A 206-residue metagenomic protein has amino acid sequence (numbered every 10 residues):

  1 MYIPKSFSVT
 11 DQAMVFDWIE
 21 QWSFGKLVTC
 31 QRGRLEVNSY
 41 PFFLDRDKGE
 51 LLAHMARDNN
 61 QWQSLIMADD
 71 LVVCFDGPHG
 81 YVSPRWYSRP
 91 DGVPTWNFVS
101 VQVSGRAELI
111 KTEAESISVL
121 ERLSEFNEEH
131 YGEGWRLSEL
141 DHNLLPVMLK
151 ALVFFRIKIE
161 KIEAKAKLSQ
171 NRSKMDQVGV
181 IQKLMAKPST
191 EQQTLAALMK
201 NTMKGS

Functional and structural regions predicted by a protein language model:
Y2-K26: Short, basic/aromatic recognition patches
F16, G92, L144-V147: A generic local secondary-structure boundary/capping motif
E20-Q21, M67, V73, E121-E129: Short, intrinsically disordered, mixed-charge
Q21-R57: Short beta-strand segments
S23, N38, D47-L51, M67-L71 (+2 more regions): A generic structural signal for short beta-strands and their flanking turns/coil linkers
C30, A56, D76, R106 (+1 more regions): Structured loops at beta-to-helix junctions and adjacent beta-edge loops in soluble globular domains
D58-V119: Short, structured beta-strand-loop surface elements
I110-S206: C-terminal edge-of-domain segments
